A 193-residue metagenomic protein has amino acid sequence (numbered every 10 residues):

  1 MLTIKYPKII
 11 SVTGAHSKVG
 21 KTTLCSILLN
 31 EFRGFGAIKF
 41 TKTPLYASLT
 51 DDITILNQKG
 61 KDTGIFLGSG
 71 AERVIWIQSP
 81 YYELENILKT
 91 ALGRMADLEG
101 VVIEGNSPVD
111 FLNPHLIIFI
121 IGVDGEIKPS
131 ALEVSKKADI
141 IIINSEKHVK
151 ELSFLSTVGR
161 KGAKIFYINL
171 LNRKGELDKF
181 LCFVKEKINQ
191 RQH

Functional and structural regions predicted by a protein language model:
M1-L2, I141: N-terminal glycine-/serine-/threonine-rich phosphate-binding loop
L2-L49, E151: Walker A (P-loop) phosphate-binding motif
I4-K8, R33-F35, A71, A96-L98 (+2 more regions): Short coil/turn connectors at secondary-structure junctions
I10-S11, E72-P80, H115-I118: Short, basic, glycine/proline-bearing loop/turn elements
S26-S79: N-terminal phosphate/diphosphate-binding loop that engages ATP/GTP or pyrophosphate donors across diverse enzyme folds
S48-I53, I87, N113, S130: Short, well-ordered secondary-structure micro-motifs
I77-V109: Phosphate-binding/switch loop-helix module in NTP-utilizing enzymes
G93, D97, N106-K187: Conserved catalytic-core segment of NTP-binding enzymes
